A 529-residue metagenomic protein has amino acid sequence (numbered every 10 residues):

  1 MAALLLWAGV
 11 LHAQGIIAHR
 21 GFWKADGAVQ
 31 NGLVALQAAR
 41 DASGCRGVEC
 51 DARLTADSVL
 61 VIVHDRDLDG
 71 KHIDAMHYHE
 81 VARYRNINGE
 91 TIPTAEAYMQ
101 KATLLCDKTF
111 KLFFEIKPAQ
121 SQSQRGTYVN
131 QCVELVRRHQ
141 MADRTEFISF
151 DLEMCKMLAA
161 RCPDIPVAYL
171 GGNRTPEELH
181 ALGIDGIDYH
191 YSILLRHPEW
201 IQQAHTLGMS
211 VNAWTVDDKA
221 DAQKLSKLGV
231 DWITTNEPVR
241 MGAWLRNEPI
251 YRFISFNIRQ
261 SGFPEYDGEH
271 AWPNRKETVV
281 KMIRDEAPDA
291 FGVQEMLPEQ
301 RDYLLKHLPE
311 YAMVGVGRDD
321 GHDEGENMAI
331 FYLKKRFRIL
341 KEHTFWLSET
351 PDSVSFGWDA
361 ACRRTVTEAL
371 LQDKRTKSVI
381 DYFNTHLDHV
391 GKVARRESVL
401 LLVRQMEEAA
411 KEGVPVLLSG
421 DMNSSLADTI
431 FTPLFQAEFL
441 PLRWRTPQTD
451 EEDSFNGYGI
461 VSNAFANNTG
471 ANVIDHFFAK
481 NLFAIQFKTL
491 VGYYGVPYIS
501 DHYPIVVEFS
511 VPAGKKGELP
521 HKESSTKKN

Functional and structural regions predicted by a protein language model:
M1-G15, S524-N529: Bacterial Sec-dependent N-terminal signal peptides
H12-E269, M282-E286: Phosphate-group recognition and catalysis centered on beta-loop-alpha active-site segments
I17-H19, I250-E265, M328, L340-F345 (+2 more regions): Active-site-proximal beta-strand elements of phosphoester/diester hydrolases
G21-K24, Y78-Y84, S255-E277, D323 (+2 more regions): Acidic/histidine-rich helix-loop elements that form or flank divalent-metal/phosphate-binding sites at the catalytic
I87-T91, A290-V379, F383: Structured beta-strand-rich core segments of catalytic domains in phosphoester-bond hydrolases
K227, R246-H307, R318-E326, P512-E523 (+1 more regions): N-terminal, active-site-proximal structural segment of metallo-dependent hydrolase catalytic domains
R252-I258, V279-L304, F331, A369 (+4 more regions): Active-site beta-strand/loop signature of hydrolases that rely on acidic residues for catalysis
R336, V393, E397, R404-V416 (+1 more regions): Metal-dependent phosphoester-hydrolase catalytic domains
